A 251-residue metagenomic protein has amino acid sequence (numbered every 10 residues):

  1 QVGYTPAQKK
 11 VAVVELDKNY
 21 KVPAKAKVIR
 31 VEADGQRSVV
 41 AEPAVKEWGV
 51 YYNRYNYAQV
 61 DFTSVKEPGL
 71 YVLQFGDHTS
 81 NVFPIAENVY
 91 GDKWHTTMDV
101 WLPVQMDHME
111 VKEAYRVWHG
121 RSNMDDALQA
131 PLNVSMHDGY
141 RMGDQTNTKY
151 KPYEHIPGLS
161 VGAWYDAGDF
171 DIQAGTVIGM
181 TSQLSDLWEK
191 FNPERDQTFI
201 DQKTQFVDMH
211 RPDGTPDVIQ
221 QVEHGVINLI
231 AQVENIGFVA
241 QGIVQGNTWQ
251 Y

Functional and structural regions predicted by a protein language model:
Q1-G3, L73-F75, L184, V226 (+1 more regions): Generic short alpha-helical hydrophobic face used as a protein-protein interaction/packing hotspot
Q1-Y90: Ligand-binding face of N-terminal immunoglobulin V-set domains in extracellular IgSF glycoproteins
A7, S80-W118: Low-complexity, Pro/Ser/Thr- and charge-rich linker/hinge segments at domain boundaries
W101-I178, Q183, F191-Y251: Extended ligand-binding groove/face enriched in aromatic
